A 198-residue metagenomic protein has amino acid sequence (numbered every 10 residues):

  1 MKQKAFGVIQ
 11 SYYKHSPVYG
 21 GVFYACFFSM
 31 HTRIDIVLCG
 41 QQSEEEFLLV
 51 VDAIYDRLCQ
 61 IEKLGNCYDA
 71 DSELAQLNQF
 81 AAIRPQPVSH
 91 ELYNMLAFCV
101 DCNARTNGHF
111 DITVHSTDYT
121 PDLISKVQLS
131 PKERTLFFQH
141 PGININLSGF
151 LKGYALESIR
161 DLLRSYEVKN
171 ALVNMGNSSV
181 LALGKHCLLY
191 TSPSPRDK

Functional and structural regions predicted by a protein language model:
M1-S148, E157-A171: A contiguous, well-ordered beta/alpha segment that forms the leading edge of an enzyme domain
R164, H186-L189: A glycine- and small-aliphatic-rich helix-loop capping segment at beta-alpha/alpha-beta transitions that lines
N177-H186: Beta-rich nucleic-acid/ligand-interaction surfaces
Y190-K198: Single conserved hydrophobic/aromatic residue that forms the stacking wall/gate of nucleotide- or nucleobase-binding
